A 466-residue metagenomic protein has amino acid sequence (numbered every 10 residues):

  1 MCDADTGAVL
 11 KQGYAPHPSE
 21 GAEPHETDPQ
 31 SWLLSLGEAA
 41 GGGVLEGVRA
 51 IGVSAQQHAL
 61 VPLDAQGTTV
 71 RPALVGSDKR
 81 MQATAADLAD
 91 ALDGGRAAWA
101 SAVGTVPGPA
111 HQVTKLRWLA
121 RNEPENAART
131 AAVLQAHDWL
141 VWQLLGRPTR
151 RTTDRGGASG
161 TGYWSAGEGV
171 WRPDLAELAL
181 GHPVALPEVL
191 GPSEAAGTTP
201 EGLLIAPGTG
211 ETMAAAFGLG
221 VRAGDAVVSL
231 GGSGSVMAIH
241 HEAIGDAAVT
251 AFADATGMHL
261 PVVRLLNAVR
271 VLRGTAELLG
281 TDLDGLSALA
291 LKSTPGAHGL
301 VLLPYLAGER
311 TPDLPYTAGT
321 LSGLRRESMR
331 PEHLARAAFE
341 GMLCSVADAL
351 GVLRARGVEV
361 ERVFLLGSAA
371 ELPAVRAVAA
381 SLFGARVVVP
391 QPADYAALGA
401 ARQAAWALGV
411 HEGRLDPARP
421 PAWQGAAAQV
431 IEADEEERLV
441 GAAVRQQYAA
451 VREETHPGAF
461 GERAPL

Functional and structural regions predicted by a protein language model:
M1-G13, G52-D93, E125, A238-I244 (+1 more regions): Glycine/Thr-rich phosphate-binding loops that ligate phosphate moieties of nucleotide and other phosphorylated ligands
C2-D3, V61-D64, L119-R121, W142-L145 (+4 more regions): Short beta-strand-to-turn element immediately C-terminal to the catalytic PLP-Schiff-base lysine in fold type I
K11-G47: N-terminal phosphate-binding loop and adjacent alpha-helix
A22, R96-V106, M258, A433-E435: Short glycine/proline- and acidic residue-enriched helix-loop micro-motifs that form flexible lids or anion-recognition
T27, A50-A55, L74-S77, V103-H111 (+8 more regions): Active-site nucleophile and cofactor-binding loops and adjacent substrate-binding regions of central metabolic enzymes
L36-R49, N122-A127, P173-P183, A349-E361: Phosphate/pyrophosphate-binding loops at sites that engage ATP/ADP/AMP, CoA/4′-phosphopantetheine, polyphosphate
W99-T212, P304: Gly/Ser/Thr-rich active-site cleft segment
G156-H259, G296, M329, P373-A374 (+1 more regions): ATP-dependent carbohydrate kinase catalytic cores
